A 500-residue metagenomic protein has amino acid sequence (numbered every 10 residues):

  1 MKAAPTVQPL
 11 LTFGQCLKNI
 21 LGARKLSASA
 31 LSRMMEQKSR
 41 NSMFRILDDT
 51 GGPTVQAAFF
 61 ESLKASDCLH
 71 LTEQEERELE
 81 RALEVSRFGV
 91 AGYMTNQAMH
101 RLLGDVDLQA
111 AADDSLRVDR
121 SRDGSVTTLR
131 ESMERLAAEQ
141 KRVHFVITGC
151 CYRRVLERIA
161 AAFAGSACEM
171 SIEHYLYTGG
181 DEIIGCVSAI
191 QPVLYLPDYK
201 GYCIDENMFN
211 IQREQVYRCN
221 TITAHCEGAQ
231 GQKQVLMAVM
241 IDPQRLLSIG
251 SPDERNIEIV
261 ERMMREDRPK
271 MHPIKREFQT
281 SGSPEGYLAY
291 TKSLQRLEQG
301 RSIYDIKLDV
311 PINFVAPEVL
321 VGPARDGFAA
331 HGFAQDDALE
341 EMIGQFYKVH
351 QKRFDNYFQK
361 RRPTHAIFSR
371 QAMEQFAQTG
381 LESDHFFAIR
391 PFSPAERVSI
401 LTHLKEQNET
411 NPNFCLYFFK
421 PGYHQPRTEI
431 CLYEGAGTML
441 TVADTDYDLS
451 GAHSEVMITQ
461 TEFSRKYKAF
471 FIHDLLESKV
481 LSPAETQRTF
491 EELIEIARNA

Functional and structural regions predicted by a protein language model:
M1-L10, V55-S115: Short amphipathic recognition helices of helix-turn-helix/homeodomain-type DNA-binding modules
M1-M34: A short, Lys/Arg-rich alpha-helix, primarily the initiator
C16, M34, S62, E78 (+4 more regions): Charge-rich, solvent-exposed alpha-helical interaction surfaces
L17, A28-S29, Q56, F60 (+1 more regions): Helix-turn-helix DNA-binding elements, focusing on the entry/boundary residues of the two helices that contact DNA
R33-F44, C68-Q74: Short, basic interhelical loop/turn and adjoining N-cap of the next helix at nucleic-acid- or acidic-partner-contacting
E36-V55, L79-A82: Recognition helix of helix-turn-helix/homeodomain-like DNA-binding domains that insert into the DNA major groove
R117-L481: Hydrophobic protein-protein interaction segments
P483-A500: Long, C-terminal catalytic modules of enzymes
